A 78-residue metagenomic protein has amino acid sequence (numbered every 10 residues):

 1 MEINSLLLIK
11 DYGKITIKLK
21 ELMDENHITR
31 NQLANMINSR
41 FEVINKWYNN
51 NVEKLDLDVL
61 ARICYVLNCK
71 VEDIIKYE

Functional and structural regions predicted by a protein language model:
E2-H27: A short, Lys/Arg-rich alpha-helix, primarily the initiator
D24, N35, Y65: Alpha-helical residues within the helix-turn-helix
I28-K46: Short alpha-helical DNA-recognition segment
Y48, I75-E78: DNA major-groove recognition helix of helix-turn-helix
D58-D73: DNA major-groove recognition helix of helix-turn-helix/homeodomain DNA-binding modules
